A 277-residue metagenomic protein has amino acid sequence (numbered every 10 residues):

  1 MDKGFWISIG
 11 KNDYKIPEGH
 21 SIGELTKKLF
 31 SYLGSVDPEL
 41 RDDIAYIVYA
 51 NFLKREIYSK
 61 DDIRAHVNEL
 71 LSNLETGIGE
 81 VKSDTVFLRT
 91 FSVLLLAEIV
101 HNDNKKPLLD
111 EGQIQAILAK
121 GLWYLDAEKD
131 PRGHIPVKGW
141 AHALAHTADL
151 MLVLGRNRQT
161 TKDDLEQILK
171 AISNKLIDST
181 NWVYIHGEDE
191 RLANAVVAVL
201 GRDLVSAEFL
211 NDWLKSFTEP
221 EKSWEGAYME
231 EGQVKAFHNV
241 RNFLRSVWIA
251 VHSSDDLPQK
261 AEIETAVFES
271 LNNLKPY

Functional and structural regions predicted by a protein language model:
M1-G10, P38-L53, V93-D103, A148-M151: HEAT-repeat alpha-solenoid elements in large eukaryotic scaffold proteins
M1-K15, S21-T26, E219-Y277: Eukaryotic acidic, Ser/Thr-rich intrinsically disordered low-complexity regions
K15, L53-D61, H101-L109, L154-T161 (+2 more regions): Flexible helix-coil junctions and inter-repeat linker/turn elements that act as hinges within alpha-solenoid scaffolds
P17-D43, K54-T85: Internal amphipathic alpha-helical repeat/solenoid segments
K28, D43-I47, F91, K120 (+7 more regions): Alpha-solenoid helical repeat scaffolds
I47, L95, L150, A195-A198 (+3 more regions): Core register positions within helices of long alpha-helical scaffolds
H66-D203: Eukaryote-skewed repeat-based solenoidal scaffolds used as protein-protein interaction platforms, primarily
I185-A236: Accessory, usually C-terminal, subdomains that scaffold auxiliary metal cofactors
